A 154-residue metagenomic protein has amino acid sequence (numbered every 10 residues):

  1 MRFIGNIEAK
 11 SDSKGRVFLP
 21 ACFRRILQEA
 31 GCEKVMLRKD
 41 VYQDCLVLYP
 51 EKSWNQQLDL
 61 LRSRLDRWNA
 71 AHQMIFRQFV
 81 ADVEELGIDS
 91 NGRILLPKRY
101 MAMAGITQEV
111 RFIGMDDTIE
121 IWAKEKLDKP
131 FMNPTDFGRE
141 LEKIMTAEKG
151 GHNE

Functional and structural regions predicted by a protein language model:
M1-R2, Q28, F76-Q78: Short loop/turn motifs at secondary-structure junctions and domain boundaries
R2-G5, V80, I106: A cross-kingdom feature marking solvent-exposed beta-strand/loop segments within repeated, beta-rich binding/scaffold
I4-V17, A21-C45, K52: A positional/architectural concept
G15-L19, L48, G92-L96, I119-I121: Short, structured motif recognition centered on aromatic/hydrophobic residues
E29-D44, A102-K126: A short beta-strand-loop micro-motif that forms or neighbors metal/cofactor- and ligand-binding patches at active-site
S53-L86: Helix-adjacent hinge/juxtasegments
E84-T107: Beta-rich strand-turn-strand
K124-E154: Short, Lys/Arg-rich amphipathic alpha-helical interaction segments that bind nucleic acids or acidic protein surfaces
